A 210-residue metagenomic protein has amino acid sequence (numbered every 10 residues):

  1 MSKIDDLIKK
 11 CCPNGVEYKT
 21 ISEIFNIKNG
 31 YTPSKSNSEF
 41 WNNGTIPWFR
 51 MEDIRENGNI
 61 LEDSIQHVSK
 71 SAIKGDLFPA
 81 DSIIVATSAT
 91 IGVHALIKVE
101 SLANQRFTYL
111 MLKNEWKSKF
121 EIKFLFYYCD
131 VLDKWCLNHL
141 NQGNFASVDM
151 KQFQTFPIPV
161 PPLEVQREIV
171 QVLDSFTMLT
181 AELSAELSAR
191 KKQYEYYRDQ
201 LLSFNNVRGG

Functional and structural regions predicted by a protein language model:
D5-C11, K35-S38, N144-F145, Q154-V160: Short, recurring structural edge motifs at helix starts
I8-Y31: Non-catalytic DNA-recognition/assembly elements of restriction-modification systems
G15-K19, E121, T155-K191, E195: Amphipathic alpha-helical segments
T20-I24, E56, I60, V99-E100 (+1 more regions): Basic, amphipathic alpha-helical recognition segments used for DNA target recognition
I24-N37, E52-A80: Sequence-specific dsDNA recognition surfaces
V85-A86: A generic structural signal for residues embedded in beta-strands
I91-I97: Short, Lys/Arg- and Gly-enriched loop/turn segments at beta-strand edges
